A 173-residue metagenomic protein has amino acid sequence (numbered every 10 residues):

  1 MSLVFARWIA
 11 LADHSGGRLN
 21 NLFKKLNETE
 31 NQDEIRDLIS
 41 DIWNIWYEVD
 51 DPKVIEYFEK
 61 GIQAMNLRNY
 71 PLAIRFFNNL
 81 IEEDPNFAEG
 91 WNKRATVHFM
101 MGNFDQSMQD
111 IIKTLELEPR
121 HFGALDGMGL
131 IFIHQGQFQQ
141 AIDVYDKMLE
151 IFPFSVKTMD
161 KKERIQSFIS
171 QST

Functional and structural regions predicted by a protein language model:
F5-I55, E59: N-terminal leader/linker segments that initiate helical-solenoid repeat arrays
L11, E28, D37, N44 (+3 more regions): Terminal, low-structured helical/coil segments at or just beyond the last alpha-helical repeat
F23, S40-W43, N78, I112 (+1 more regions): Alpha-solenoid helical repeat scaffolds
D51-G123: Alpha-helical adaptor scaffolds
N66, M100, H134-Q135, S167-Q171: Register position in tetratricopeptide repeats
R94-A95, M101, M128, Q135 (+1 more regions): Residue-level signature of tetratricopeptide-repeat
